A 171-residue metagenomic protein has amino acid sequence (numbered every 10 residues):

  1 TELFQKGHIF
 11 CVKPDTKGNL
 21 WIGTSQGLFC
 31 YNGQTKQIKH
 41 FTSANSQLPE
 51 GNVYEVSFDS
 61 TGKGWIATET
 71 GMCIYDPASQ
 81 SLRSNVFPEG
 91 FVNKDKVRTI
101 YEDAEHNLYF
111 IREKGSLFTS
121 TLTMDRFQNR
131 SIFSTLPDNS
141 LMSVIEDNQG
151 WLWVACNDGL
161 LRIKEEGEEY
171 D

Functional and structural regions predicted by a protein language model:
T1-D171: Carboxylate-rich, polar loop motifs that coordinate divalent cations or form catalytic acidic clusters
